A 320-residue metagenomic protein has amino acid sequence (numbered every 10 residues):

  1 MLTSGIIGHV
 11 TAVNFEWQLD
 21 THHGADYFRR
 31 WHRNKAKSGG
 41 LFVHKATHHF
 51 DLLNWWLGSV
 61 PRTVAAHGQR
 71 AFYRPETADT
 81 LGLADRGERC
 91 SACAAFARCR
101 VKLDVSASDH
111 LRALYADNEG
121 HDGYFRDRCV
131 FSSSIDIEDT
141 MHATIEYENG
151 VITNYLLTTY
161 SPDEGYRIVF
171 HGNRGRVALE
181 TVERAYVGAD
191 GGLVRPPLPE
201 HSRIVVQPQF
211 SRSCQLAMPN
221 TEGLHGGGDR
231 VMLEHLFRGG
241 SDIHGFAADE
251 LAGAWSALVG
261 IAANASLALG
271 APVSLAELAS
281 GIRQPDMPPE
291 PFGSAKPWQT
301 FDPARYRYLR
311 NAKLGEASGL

Functional and structural regions predicted by a protein language model:
M1-R128, L236, G270: Predominantly a Rossmann-like dinucleotide-binding segment in NAD(P)-dependent oxidoreductases
T3, N54-W55, S132-S133, T159 (+1 more regions): Short, flexible, glycine/charge-rich loop motifs used to bind or transfer phosphoryl groups or to couple energy/partner
N14-F15, A25, G40, T47-H49 (+6 more regions): Short secondary-structure boundary micro-motifs
V43-H49, R70-L83, D127-D139, S280-P285 (+1 more regions): Short flexible/disordered coil segments
L111-L157: Alpha/beta-hydrolase fold catalytic core
I137-L320: C-terminal helical cap and adjacent loop that interface with cofactors, partners, or active-site loops
